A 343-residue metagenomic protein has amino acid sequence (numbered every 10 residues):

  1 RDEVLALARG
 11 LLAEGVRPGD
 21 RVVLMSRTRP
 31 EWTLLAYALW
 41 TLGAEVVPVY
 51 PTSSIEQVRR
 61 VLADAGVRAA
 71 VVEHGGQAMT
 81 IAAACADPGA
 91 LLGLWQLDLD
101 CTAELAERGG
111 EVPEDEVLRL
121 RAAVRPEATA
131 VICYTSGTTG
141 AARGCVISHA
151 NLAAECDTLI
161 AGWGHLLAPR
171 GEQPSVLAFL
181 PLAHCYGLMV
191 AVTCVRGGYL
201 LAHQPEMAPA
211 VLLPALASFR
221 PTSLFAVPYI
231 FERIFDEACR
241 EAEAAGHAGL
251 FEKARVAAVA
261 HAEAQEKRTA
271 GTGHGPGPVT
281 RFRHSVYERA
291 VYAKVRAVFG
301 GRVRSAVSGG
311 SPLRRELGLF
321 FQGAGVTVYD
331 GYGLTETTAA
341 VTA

Functional and structural regions predicted by a protein language model:
L7-E56, F179: Conserved AMP-binding/adenylate-forming
V22, L39, A70, T129 (+6 more regions): Conserved S/T- and glycine-rich ATP-binding loop of Class I adenylate-forming
S26-R27, A44-A63, H74-T80, Y199-F219 (+2 more regions): ATP-dependent adenylate-forming carboxylate-activation enzymes
W32, A36-L42, D64, H184 (+3 more regions): Short hydrophobic alpha-helices that are characteristic scaffold elements of the AMP-binding
A65, Y229, G309-L317, V326 (+1 more regions): Conserved A3 ("GATE") glycine/threonine-rich loop of ANL adenylate-forming enzymes
Q96, V112-Y134, A141, L166-S175: Conserved pre-ATP/AMP-binding loop-to-beta segment of ANL
A130-D157: Conserved AMP-binding A3 loop
A153-S175, L182-Y292, R302: Conserved AMP-binding/adenylation subdomain of ANL enzymes
